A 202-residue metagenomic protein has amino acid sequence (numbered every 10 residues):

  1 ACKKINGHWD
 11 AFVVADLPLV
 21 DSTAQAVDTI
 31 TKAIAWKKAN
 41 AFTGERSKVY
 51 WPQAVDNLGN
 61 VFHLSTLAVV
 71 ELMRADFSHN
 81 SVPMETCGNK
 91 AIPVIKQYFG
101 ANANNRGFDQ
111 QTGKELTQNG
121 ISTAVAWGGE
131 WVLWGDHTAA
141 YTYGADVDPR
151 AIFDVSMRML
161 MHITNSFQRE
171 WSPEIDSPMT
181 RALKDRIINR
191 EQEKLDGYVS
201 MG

Functional and structural regions predicted by a protein language model:
A1-P173, I187, G202: A glycine- and small-residue-enriched flexible loop/hinge signal that marks low-structured segments
S172-T180: Glycine- and acidic
L183-G202: Short, hydrophobic/π-rich interface segment
